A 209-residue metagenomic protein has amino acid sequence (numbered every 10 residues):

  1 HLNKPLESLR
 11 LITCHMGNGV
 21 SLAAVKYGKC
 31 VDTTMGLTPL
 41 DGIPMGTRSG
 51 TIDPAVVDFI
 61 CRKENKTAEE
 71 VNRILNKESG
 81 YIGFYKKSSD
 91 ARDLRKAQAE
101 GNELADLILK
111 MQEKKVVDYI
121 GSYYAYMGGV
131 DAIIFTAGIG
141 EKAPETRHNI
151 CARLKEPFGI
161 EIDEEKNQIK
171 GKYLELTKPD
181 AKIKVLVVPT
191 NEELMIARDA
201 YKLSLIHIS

Functional and structural regions predicted by a protein language model:
H1-K63: Glycine-rich phosphate-binding loop of actin/hexokinase-like ATP-binding domains
H1-P5, I120-D131: Phosphate/pyrophosphate-binding loops at sites that engage ATP/ADP/AMP, CoA/4′-phosphopantetheine, polyphosphate
G17, D131-L154: Glycine-rich phosphate-binding loops at beta-strand->alpha-helix junctions
E64-S79, G83-K86: Oxyanion-binding "anion nests"
G80-F84, A91-M127: Adenine-nucleotide phosphate-binding core of ATP-dependent small-molecule kinases
P144, H148-E192: Conserved phosphate-binding/catalytic loops in two-lobed NTP-binding clefts
I206-S209: Conserved small/polar residues in nucleotide/adenosyl-binding loops
